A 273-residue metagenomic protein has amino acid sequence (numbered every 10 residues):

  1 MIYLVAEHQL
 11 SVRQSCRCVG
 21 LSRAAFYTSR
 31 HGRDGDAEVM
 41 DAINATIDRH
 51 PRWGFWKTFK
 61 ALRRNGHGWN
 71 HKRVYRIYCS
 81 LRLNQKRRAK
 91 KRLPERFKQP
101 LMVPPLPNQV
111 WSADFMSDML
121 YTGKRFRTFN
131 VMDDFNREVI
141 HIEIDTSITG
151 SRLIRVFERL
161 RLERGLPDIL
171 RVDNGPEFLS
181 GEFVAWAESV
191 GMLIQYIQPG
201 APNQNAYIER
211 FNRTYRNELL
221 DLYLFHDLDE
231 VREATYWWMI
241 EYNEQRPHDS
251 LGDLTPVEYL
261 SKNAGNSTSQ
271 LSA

Functional and structural regions predicted by a protein language model:
M1-A273: Charged DNA-binding/catalytic regions of mobile-element recombinases
